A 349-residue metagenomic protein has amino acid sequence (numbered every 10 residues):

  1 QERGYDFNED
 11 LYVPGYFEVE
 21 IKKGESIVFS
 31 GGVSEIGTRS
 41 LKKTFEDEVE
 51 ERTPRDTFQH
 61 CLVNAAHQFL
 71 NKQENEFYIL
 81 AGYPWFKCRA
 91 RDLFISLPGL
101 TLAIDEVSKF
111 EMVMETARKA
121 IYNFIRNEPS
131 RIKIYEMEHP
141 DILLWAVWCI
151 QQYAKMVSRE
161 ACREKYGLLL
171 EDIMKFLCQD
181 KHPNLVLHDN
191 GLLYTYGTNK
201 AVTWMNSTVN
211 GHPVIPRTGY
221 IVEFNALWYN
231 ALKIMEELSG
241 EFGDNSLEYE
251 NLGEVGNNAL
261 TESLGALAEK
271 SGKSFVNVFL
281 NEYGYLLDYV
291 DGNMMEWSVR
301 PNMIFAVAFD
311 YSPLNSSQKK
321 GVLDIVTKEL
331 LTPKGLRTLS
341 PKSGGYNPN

Functional and structural regions predicted by a protein language model:
Q1-N349: Acidic, mature catalytic/reactive cores of soluble proteins
